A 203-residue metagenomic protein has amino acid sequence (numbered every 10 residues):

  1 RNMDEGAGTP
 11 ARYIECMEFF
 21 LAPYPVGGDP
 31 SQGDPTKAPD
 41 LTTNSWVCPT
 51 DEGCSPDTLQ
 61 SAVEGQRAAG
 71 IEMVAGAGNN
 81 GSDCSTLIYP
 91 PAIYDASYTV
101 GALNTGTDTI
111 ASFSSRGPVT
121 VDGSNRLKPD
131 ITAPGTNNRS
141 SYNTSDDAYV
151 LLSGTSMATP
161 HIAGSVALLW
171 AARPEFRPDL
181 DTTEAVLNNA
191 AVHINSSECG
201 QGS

Functional and structural regions predicted by a protein language model:
R1-S55, L151, D179: Subtilisin-like peptidase catalytic core
N2-G6, V47-D51, N79-C84, L103-D108 (+4 more regions): Solvent-exposed loop/turn segments at secondary-structure junctions within structured extracellular/periplasmic domains
A11, E15-E18, S61-A68, A75 (+5 more regions): Solvent-exposed, polar/charged alpha-helical surfaces in well-ordered, non-transmembrane soluble domains, broadly
E18-V26, V47, E64-A68, G78 (+3 more regions): Sec-exported extracytoplasmic/periplasmic mature domains
Q32-P35, P39-T43, A171-S203: C-terminal subdomain of the subtilisin-like protease fold in secreted/lumenal serine endopeptidases
A38-S45, E64-R67, E72-G76, Y98-G101 (+5 more regions): Structural recognition of the beta-strand scaffold that forms the well-ordered cores of secreted hydrolase catalytic
N79-A96: Glycine-rich, charge-decorated loop segments at or immediately adjacent to ligand/cofactor-binding or catalytic sites
P91-A171: Extracellular S/T/G-rich loop segment that most often corresponds to the catalytic His/Ser-adjacent loop
